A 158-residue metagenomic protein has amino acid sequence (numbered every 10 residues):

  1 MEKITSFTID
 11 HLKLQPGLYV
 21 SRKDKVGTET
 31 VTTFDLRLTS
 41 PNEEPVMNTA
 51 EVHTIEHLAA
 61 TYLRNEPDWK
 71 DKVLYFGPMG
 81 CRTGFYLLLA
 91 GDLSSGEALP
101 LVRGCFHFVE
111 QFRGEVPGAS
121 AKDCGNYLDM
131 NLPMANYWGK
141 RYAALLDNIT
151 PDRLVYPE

Functional and structural regions predicted by a protein language model:
M1-N42, E158: Non-catalytic terminal extensions that flank enzyme cores
K25, F76-P78: A general structural signal for short secondary-structure junctions and capping/turn motifs
V31-R64, Y75-F76: Active/ligand-binding-proximal structured segments within catalytic/core domains that scaffold catalytic residues
F34-L36, F85-A90: Short, well-ordered beta-strand elements
H57-N65, P100-R103, H107: A broad, structural surface signal
E66-D71: Active-site palm subdomain of RNA-directed nucleic acid polymerases
M79-G84: Short, conserved phosphate-binding/catalytic loop or strand-edge motifs used in phosphoryl-/nucleotidyl-transfer
L88-E158: Acidic/histidine-enriched segments that form metal/cofactor-coordinating and catalytic pocket/exosite environments
